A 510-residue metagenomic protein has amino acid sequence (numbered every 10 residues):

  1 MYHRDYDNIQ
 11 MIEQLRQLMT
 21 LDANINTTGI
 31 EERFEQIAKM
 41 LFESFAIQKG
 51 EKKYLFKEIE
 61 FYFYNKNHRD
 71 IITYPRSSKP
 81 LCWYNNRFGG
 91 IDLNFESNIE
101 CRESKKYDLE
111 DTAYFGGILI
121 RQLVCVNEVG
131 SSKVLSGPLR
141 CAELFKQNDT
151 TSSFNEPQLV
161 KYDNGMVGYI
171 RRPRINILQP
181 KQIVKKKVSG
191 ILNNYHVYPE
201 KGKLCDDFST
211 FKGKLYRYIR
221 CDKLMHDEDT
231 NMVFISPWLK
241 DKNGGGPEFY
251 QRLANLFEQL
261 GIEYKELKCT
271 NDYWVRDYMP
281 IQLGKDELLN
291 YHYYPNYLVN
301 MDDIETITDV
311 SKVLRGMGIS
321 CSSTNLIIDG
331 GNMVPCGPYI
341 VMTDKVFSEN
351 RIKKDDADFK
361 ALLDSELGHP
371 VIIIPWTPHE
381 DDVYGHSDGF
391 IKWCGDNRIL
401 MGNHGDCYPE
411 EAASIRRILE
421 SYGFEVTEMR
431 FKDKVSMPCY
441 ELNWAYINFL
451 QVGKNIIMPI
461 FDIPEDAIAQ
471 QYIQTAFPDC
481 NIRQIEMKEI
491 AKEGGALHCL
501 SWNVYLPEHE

Functional and structural regions predicted by a protein language model:
Y2-L224: A cross-family signal for N-terminal binding/gating loops and helix N-caps that shape access to the active site
K223-E510: The feature marks the mature, well-folded catalytic cores of soluble enzymes
